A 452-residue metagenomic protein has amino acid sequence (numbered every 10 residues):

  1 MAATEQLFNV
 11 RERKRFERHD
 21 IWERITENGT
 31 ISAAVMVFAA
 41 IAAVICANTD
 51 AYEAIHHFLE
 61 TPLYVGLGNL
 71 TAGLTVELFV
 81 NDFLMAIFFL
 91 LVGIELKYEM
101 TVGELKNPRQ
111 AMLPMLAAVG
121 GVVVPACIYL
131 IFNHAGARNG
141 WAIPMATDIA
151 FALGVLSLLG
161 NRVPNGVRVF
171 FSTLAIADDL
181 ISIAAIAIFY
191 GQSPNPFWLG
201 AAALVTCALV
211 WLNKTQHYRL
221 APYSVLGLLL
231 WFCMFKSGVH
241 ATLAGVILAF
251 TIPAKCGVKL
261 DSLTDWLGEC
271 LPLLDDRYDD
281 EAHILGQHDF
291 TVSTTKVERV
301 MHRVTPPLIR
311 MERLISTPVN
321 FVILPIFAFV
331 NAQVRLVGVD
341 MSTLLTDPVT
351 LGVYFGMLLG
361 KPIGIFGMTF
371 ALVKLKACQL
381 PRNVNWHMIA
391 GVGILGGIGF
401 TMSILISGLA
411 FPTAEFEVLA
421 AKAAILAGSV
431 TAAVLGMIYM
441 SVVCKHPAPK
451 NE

Functional and structural regions predicted by a protein language model:
E5-N28, I45-N48, N213, P222-L226 (+2 more regions): Predominantly late transmembrane helices and immediately cytosolic-facing juxtamembrane segments
H19-E23, L90-K106, L153-P164, C207-Y218 (+3 more regions): C-terminal ends of transmembrane helices
V35-N48, F88-I94, V124-C127, V205-V210 (+5 more regions): Hydrophobic core segments of alpha-helical transmembrane domains in multi-pass membrane transport and ion-translocation
C46-F58, T71-E77, L91-N107, V123-A142: Transmembrane alpha-helix boundary signature
F58, E77-F89, G136-A150, G191-L204 (+2 more regions): Structural signature of hydrophobic alpha-helical transmembrane segments
N69, G73-V102, P318-V339, Y354 (+3 more regions): Hydrophobic transmembrane alpha-helices of secondary-active transporters and Na+-translocating membrane complexes
E99-A126, N195-L204, G338-I363, W386 (+2 more regions): Entry/N-cap segments of selected transmembrane alpha helices and their immediately preceding amphipathic helices
L156-P272: Functional cores that coordinate and move charged inorganic groups
